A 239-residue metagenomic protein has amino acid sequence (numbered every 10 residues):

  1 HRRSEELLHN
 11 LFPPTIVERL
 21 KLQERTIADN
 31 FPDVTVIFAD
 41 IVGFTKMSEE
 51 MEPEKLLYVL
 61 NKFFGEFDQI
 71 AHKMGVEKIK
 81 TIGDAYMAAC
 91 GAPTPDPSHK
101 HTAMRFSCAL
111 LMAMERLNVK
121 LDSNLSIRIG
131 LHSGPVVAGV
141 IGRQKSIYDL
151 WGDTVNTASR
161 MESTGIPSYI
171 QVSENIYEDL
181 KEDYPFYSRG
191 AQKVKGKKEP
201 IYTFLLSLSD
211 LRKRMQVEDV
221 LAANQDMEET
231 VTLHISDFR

Functional and structural regions predicted by a protein language model:
R3-L8, R19-R105: Catalytic NTP-binding/metal-coordinating core of nucleotidyl cyclase/transferase enzymes
E5, F64, D68, L111-E115 (+2 more regions): Structural signal for well-ordered, non-membrane alpha-helices
P13, D40, G196: Short, conserved phosphate/pyrophosphate- and ester-handling motifs at nucleotide-, phospho-/glycolipid
E24, A71, M114-L121, E162-S168 (+1 more regions): Conserved NTP-handling cores and scaffolds of large molecular machines
V34, A39, I70-T102, M114-V155 (+2 more regions): Catalytic core of nucleotidyl cyclases, primarily class III adenylyl/guanylyl cyclases
N118, H132, D153-E174: Catalytic/regulatory signature loops of cyclic-dinucleotide turnover enzymes and related class III nucleotidyl cyclases
V136-A138, T164-R239: Cytosolic regulatory/linker segments at or just downstream of nucleotide-handling modules in signal-transduction
